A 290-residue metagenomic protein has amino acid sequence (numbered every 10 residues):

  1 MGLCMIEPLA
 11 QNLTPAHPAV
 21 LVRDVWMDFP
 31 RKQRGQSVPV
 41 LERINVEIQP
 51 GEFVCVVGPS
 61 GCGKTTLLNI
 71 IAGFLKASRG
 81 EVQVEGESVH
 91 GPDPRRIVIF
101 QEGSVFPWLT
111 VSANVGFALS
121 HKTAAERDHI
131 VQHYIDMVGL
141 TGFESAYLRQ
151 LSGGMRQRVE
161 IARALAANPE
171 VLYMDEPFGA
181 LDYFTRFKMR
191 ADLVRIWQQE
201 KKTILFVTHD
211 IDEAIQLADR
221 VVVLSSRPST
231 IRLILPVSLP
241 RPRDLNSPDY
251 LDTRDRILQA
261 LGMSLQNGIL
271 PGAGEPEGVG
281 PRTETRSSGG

Functional and structural regions predicted by a protein language model:
V57-P59: The feature captures the beta-strand-to-loop junction immediately N-terminal to the Walker
A72: Helix-to-loop junction immediately C-terminal to a conserved catalytic motif
G80-P92: Conserved ABC transporter NBD signature motif
L109-G116: Short coil-to-helix segment of the ABC ATPase nucleotide-binding domain corresponding to the Q-loop/switch region
A125-F143, R195: Conserved ABC ATPase "signature" region
Y147-L151, M155: Conserved ABC ATPase signature
A166-E170: A short, proline-enriched helix->beta-strand linker immediately N-terminal to the Walker B motif in ABC-type P-loop
